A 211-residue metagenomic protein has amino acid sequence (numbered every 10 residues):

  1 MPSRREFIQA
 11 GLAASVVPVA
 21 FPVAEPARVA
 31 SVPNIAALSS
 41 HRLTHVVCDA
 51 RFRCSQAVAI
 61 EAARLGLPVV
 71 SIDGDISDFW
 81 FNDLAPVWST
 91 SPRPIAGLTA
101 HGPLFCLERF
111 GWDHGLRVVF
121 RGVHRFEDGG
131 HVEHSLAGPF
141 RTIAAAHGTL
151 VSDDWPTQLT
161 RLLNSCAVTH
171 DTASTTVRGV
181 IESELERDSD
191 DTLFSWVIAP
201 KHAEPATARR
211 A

Functional and structural regions predicted by a protein language model:
M1-P2, T207-A211: N-terminal secretory signal peptides
M1-S15: N-terminal secretory signal peptides and thylakoid transit peptides that target proteins across membranes
F21-R51, A57-A63: C-terminal segment of N-terminal export signals and the immediately downstream linker at the start of the mature
A27-I35, L65-W88: A short, well-structured beta->alpha microelement
V47-F52, I72-G74, I95-G102: Structural motif
F52-A57, F79-W80, P103-L107: Short, charged/polar "capping" segments at the starts of alpha-helices and the immediately preceding loops
Q56-R64, C106-H114: Short, aromatic/basic amphipathic alpha-helical patches
I76-F81, F110-L163: Ser/Thr/Gly-rich flexible loops in soluble cytosolic domains mediating phosphotransfer, phosphorylation
